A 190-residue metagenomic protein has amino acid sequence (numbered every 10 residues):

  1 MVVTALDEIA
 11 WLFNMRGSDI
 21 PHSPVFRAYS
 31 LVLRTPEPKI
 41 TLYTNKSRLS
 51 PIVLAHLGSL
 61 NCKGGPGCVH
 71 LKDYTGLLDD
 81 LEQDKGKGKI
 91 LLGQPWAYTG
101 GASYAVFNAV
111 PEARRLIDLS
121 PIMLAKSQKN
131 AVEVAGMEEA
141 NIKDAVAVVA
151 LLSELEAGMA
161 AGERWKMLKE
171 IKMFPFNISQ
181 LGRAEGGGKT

Functional and structural regions predicted by a protein language model:
M1-T190: Active-site neighborhoods and metal-handling regions in enzymes and metal-associated proteins
